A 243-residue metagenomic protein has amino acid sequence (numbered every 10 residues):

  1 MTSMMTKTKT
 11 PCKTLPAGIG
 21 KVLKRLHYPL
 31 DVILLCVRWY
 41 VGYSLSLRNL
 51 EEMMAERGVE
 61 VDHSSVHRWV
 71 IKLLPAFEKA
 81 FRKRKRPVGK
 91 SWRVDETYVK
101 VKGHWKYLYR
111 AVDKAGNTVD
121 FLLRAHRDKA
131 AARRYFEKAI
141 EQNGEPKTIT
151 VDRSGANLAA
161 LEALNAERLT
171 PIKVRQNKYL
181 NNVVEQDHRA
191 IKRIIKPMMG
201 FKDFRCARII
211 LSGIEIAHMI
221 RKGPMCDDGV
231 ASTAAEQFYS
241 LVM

Functional and structural regions predicted by a protein language model:
M1-K100, K129, R133-I149, R153-M243: Charged, often Cys/His-bearing segments associated with DNA-binding zinc-finger transcription factors
S44, K102-T118, F136-A139: Short conserved beta-strand segments at catalytic cores or DNA/RNA-binding microdomains of nucleic-acid binding
